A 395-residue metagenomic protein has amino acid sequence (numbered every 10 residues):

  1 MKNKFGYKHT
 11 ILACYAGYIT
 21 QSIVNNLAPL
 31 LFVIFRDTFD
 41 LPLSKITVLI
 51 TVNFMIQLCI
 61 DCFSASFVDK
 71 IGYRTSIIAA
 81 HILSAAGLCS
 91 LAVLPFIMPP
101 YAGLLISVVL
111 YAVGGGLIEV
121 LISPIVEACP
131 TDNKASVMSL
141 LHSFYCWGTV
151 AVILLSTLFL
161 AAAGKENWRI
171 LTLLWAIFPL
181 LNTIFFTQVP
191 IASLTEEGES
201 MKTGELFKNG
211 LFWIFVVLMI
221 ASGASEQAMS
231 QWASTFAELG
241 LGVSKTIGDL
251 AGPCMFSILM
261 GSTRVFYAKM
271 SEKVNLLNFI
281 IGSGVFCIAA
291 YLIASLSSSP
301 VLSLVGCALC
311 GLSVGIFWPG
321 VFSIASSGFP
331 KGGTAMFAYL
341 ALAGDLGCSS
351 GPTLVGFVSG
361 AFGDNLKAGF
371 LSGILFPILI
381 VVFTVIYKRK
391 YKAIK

Functional and structural regions predicted by a protein language model:
H9-L41, S123, M229-S234, G351: Extracytoplasmic
A28-P29, N209-S262: Extracytoplasmic gate region of multi-pass secondary transporters
V48-S66, C254-F266: Central cavity-lining transmembrane alpha-helices of secondary-active solute carriers, predominantly the Major
I82-M98, F286-S298: C-terminal ends and interior cores of transmembrane alpha-helices in multi-pass membrane transporters/permeases
Y101-L117, L302-I316: Hydrophobic core of transmembrane alpha-helices in multi-pass small-molecule transporters, especially MFS/SLC-type
S107-S143: Cytoplasmic helix-loop-helix junction between adjacent transmembrane helices in 12-TM secondary transporters
D132-N133, L140-I191: Helix-loop-helix hairpin linking two adjacent transmembrane segments in secondary transporters
